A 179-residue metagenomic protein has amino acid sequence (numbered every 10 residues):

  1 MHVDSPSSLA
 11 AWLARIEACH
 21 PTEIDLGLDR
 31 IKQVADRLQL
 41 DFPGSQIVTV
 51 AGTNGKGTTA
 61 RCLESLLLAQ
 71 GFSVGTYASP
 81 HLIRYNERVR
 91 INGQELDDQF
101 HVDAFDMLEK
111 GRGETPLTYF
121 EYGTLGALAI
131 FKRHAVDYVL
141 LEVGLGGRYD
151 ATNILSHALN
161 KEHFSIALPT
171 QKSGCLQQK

Functional and structural regions predicted by a protein language model:
M1-E23: Charged, amphipathic alpha-helical linker segments immediately N-terminal to NTP-binding catalytic cores
S8, T22-E23, L28, K32-G44 (+2 more regions): ATP-dependent carboxylate-amine ligase catalytic core
A11, C62, G126: Short Gly/charged-rich anion-binding patches and loops
A14-I16, D36-Q46, L63: Non-catalytic interaction surface on structured domains
Q46-V50, T58-G75: A conserved segment at the C-terminal end of the G1
N160-A167: Conserved beta-strand/loop subsegment of P-loop NTPase cores
